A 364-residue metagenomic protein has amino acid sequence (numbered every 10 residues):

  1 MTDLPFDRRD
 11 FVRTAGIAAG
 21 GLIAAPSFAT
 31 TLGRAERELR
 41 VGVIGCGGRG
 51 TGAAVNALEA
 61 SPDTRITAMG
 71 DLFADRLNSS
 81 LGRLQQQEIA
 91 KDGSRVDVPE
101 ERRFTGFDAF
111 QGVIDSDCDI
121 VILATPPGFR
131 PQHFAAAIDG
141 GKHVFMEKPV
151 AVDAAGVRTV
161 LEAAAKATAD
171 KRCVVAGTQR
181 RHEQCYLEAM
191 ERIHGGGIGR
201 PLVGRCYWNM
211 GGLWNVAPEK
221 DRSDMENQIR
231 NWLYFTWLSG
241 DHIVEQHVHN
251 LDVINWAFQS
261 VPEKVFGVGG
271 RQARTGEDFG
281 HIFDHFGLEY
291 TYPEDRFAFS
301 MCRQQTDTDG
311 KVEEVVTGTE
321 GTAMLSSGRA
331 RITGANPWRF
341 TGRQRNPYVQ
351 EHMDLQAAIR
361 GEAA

Functional and structural regions predicted by a protein language model:
T2-A19: N-terminal secretory signal peptides and thylakoid transit peptides that target proteins across membranes
D3, I23-R37, I44, G48 (+7 more regions): NAD(P)-dependent dehydrogenase/reductase Rossmann-like domain
A15-G93, E183, I254: N-terminal Rossmann-like dinucleotide-binding module
G45-G50, A169-A176, R180-G280, Y290 (+7 more regions): Predominantly a Rossmann-like dinucleotide-binding segment in NAD(P)-dependent oxidoreductases
E88-L123: A structured beta-alpha segment of the ubiquitous adenosine-cofactor-binding alpha/beta core
T125-G128: N-terminal glycine-rich "phosphate-gripper" loop used for MgATP/nucleotide binding and carboxylate activation
P131-H182, G196: Beta-strand-loop-alpha-helix segment that lines the small-molecule cofactor/substrate pocket of alpha/beta enzymes
